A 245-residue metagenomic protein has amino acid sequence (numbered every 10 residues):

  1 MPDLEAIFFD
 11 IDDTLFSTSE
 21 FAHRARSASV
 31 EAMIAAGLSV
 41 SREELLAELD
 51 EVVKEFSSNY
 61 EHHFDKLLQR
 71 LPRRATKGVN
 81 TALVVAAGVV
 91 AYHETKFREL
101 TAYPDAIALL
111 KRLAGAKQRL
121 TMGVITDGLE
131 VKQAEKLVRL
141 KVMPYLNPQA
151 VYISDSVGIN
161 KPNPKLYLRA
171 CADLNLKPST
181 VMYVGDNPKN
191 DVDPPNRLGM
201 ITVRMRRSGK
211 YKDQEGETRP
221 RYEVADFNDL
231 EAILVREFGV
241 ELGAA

Functional and structural regions predicted by a protein language model:
M1-I7, I107, K111, I125-A245: Asp-based, Mg2+/Mn2+-dependent phosphohydrolase catalytic module
M1-L45: Active-site neighborhood of HAD-like aspartate-dependent phosphohydrolases
A22-V30, L49, L68, V89-H93 (+1 more regions): Hydrophobic alpha-helical core bundles mediating ligand binding, dimerization, or RNAP-core interactions
A35-V40, R74, K117, K141-L146 (+1 more regions): Short helix-capping segments at alpha-helix termini
E44-V52, G88-H93, V151-I153: Short linear capping/connector segments at secondary-structure termini
E51-A91: A metal-dependent, Asp-based hydrolase signature
E61-D65, E94-G123: Short, acidic loop-to-helix structural element flanking the phosphoryl-transfer center in phosphate-processing enzymes
V84-V85, T95, E99, S156 (+1 more regions): N-terminal targeting leaders of exported, membrane, and organelle-targeted proteins
